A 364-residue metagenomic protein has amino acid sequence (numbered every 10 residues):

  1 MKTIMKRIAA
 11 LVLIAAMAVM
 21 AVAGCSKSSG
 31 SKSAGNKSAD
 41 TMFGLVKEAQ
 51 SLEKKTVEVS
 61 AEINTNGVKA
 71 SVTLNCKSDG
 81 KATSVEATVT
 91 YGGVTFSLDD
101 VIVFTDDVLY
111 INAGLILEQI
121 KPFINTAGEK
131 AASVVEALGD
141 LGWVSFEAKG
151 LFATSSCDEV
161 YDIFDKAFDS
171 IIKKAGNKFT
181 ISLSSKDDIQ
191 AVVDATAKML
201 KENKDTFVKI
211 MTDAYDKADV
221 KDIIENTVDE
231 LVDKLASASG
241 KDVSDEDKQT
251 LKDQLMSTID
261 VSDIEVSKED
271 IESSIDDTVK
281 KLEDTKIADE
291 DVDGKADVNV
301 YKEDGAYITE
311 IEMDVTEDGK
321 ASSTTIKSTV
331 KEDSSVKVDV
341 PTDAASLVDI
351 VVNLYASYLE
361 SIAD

Functional and structural regions predicted by a protein language model:
K2-V12: Bacterial N-terminal signal peptides that target proteins for export
A15-V19: Alpha-helical transmembrane segments
M20-G24: C-terminal motif of bacterial Sec signal peptides marking the signal peptidase cleavage site
S26-D364: Subset-of-secretome marker
